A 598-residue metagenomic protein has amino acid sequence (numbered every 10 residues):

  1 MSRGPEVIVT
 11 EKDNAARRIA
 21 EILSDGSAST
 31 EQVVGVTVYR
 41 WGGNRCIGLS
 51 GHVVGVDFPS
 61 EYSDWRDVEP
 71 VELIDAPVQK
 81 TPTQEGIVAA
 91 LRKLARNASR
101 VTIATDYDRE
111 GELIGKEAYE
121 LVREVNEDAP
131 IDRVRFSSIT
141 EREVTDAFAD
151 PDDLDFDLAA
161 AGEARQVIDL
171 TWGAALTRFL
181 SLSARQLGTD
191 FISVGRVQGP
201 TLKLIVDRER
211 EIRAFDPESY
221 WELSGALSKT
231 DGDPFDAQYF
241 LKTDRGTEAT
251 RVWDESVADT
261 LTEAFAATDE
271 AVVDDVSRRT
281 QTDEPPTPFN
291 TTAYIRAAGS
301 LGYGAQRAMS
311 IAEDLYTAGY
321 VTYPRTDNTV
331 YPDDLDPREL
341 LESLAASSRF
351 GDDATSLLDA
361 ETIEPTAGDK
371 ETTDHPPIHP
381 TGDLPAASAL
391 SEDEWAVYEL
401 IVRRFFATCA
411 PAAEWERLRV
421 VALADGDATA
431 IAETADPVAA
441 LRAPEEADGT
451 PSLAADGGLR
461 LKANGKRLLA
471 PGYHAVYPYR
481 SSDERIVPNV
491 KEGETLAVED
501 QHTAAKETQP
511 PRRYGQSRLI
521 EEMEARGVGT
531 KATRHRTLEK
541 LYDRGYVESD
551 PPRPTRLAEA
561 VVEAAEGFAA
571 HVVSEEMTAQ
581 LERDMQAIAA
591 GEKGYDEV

Functional and structural regions predicted by a protein language model:
M1-G162: Intrinsically disordered, low-complexity regulatory segments
G4-V7, T105-D108, Q186-F191, R278-T287 (+2 more regions): Conserved short loop/turn motifs at secondary-structure junctions
R18-I22, A90, L113-L121, E143-A147 (+7 more regions): Alpha-helical scaffold elements adjacent to nucleotide-binding pockets in ATP/GTP-utilizing enzyme cores
E21, A28-S29, G43-T83, I192 (+2 more regions): Long, highly charged, low-complexity internal segments
R96-N97, I139-L227, R278-R279: C-terminal or mid-to-C-terminal helical accessory/interaction module adjacent to the motor/catalytic core
R165-T177, L227-K229, T280-T291, Q306 (+5 more regions): Core structural elements
T322-A346, R536-E575: Accessory beta->alpha helical hairpin/"wing" motif in late/C-terminal subdomains of nucleic-acid enzymes
A346-I378, A570-V598: Leucine-rich, amphipathic alpha-helical/linker segments
